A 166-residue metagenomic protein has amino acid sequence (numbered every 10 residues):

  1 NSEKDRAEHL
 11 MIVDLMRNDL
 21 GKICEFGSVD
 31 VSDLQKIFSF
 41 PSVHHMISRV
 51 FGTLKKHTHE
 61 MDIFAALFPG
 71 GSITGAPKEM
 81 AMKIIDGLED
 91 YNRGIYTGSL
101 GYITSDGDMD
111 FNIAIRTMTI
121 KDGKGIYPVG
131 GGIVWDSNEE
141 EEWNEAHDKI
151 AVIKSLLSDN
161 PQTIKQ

Functional and structural regions predicted by a protein language model:
N1-Q166: Extended alpha-helical targeting/anchoring segments, especially N-terminal organellar/secretory targeting helices
